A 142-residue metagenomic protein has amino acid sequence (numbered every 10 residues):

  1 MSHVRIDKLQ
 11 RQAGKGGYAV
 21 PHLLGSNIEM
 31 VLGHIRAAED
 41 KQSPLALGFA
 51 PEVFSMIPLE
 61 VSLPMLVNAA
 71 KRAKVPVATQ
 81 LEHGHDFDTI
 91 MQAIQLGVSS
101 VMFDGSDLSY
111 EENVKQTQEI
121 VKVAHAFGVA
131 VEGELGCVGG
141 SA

Functional and structural regions predicted by a protein language model:
M1-P21: N-terminal amphipathic alpha-helix/helix-capping segment at the start of soluble metabolic enzymes
H3, L32, S55-L63, H83-Q92 (+1 more regions): Active-site-adjacent beta->alpha loops and helix N-cap segments on the catalytic face of soluble alpha/beta enzymes
K8, M30, G48-F49, V53-L96 (+1 more regions): N-terminal active-site wall of soluble small-molecule enzyme domains
Y18-A19, F49-M56, S99-Q116, A142: Glycine-rich tight-turn/loop motif centered on a GG-T
A19-G25, L45-F49, V77-H83, V101-F103 (+1 more regions): Hydrophobic faces of well-ordered beta-strands that scaffold small-molecule active sites in alpha/beta enzyme cores
K41, A73-V75, F127: Helix C-cap/helix->beta junction micro-motif
K41-S43, Q95-V101: Glycine-enriched alpha-helix->loop->beta-strand junction motifs that scaffold or abut catalytic
